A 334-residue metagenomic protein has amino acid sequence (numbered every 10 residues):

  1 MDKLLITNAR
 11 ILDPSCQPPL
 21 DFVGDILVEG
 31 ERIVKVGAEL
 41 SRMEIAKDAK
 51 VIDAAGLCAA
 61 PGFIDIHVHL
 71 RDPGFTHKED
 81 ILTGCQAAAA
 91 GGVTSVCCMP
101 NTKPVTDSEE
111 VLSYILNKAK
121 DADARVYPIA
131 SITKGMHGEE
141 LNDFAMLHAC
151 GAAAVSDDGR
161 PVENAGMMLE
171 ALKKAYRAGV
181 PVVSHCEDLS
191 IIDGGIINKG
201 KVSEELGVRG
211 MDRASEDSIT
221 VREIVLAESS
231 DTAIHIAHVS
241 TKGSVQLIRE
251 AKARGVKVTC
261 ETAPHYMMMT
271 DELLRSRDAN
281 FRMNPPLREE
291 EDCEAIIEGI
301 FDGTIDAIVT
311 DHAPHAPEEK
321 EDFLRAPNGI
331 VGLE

Functional and structural regions predicted by a protein language model:
M1-I45: N-terminal metal-binding scaffold of metallo-dependent hydrolase/deaminase domains
A9, I26, E31, G56 (+9 more regions): Divalent metal-coordination and catalytic microenvironments
S41-A59: Active-site metal-binding motif and surrounding structural segment of the metallo-beta-lactamase
A55-A119: Metal-associated gating/positioning segment near the N- to mid-region
I115-D121, F144-A149: Acidic (Asp/Glu)-rich catalytic clusters
N117-I132: A glycine-rich helix N-cap at a beta->alpha junction
E139-I308: Histidine/acidic residue-rich metal-binding segments in metalloenzymes
E216, R325-E334: Gly/Ser/Thr-rich active-site loops/lids in small-molecule metabolic enzymes that frequently grip phosphoryl groups
